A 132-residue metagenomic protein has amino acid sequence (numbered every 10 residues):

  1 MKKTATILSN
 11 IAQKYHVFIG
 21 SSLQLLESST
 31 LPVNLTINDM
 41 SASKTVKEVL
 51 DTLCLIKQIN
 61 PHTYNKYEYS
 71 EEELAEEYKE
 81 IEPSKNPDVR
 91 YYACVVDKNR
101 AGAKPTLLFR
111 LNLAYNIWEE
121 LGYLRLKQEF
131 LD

Functional and structural regions predicted by a protein language model:
K3-Y15, E27-D132: C-terminal regions of RecA-like/P-loop NTPase motor modules
H16-Q24: Structural recognition of the conserved hydrophobic beta-strand(s) that form the central parallel beta-sheet of P-loop
